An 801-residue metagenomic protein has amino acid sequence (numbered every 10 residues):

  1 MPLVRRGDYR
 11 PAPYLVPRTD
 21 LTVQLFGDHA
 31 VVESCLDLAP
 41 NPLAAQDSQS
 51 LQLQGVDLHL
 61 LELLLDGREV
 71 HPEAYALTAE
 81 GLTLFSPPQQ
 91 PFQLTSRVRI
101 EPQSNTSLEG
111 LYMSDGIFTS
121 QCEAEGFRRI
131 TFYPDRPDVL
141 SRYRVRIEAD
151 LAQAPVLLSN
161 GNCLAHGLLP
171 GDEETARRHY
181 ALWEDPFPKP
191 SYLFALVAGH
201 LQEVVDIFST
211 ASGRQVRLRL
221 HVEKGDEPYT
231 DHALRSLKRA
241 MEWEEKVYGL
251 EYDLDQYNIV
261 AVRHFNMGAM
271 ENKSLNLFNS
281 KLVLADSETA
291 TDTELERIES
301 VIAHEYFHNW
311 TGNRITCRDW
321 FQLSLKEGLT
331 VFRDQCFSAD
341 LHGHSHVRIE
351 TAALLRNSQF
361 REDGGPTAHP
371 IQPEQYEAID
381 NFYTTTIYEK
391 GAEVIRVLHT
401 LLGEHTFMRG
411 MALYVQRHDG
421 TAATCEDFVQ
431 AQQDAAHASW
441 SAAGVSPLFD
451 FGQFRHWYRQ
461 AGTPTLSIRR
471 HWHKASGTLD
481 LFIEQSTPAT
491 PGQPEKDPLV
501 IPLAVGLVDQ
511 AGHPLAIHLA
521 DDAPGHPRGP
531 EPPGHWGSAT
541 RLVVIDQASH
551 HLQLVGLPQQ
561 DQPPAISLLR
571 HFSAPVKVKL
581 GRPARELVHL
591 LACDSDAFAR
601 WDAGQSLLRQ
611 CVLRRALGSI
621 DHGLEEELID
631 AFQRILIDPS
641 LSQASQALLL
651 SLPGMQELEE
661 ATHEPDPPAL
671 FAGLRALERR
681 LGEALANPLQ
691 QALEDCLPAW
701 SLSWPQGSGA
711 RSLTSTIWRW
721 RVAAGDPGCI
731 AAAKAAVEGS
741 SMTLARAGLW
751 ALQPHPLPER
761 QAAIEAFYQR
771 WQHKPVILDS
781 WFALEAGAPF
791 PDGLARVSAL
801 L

Functional and structural regions predicted by a protein language model:
M1-V31, Y112-Q121, R128, Y133 (+2 more regions): N-terminal, polar/Ser/Thr-rich
T22, N41-S114, D135, G171-T175 (+1 more regions): A surface-exposed beta-strand-loop module
E33-L38, G55, P88-N105, Y143-L151 (+4 more regions): Short, hydrophobic/aromatic-enriched beta-strand segments in well-ordered soluble domains
L36-L58, F132-D135, S141-D150, F482 (+1 more regions): Surface-exposed beta-strand/loop patches in extracellular or lumenal glycoproteins
H59-D66, P447-F451, T463-L568, L613 (+5 more regions): Beta-strand-rich binding/interaction modules
R97-V205, Y229, D596-R600: Extended, low-hydrophobicity, Ser/Thr/Pro/Gly-biased non-transmembrane segments
W183, S212-A475, D480-L481: Hydrophobic alpha-helical and helix-loop surface patches within well-folded domains that function as non-catalytic
N357, Q553-L801: Long, ordered, helix-rich scaffold segments
